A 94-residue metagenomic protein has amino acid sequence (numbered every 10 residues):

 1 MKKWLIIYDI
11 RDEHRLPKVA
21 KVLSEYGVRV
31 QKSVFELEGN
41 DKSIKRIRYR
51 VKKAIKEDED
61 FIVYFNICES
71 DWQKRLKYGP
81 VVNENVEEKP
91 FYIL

Functional and structural regions predicted by a protein language model:
M1, L5, L23, K32 (+3 more regions): Generic intrinsically disordered, low-complexity segments enriched for polar/acidic and small residues
M1-V30, V34-S43: Extended, hydrophobic alpha-helical segments
R15-L16, E25, K53-D60, V86: Non-catalytic terminal/accessory segments
K21-S24, R48-K53, K77-P80: Intrinsically disordered, low-complexity boundary segments flanking structured domains
E38-F61, C68: Short, intrinsically disordered low-complexity segments
E59-L94: C-terminal structural segments of small proteins and small subunits
